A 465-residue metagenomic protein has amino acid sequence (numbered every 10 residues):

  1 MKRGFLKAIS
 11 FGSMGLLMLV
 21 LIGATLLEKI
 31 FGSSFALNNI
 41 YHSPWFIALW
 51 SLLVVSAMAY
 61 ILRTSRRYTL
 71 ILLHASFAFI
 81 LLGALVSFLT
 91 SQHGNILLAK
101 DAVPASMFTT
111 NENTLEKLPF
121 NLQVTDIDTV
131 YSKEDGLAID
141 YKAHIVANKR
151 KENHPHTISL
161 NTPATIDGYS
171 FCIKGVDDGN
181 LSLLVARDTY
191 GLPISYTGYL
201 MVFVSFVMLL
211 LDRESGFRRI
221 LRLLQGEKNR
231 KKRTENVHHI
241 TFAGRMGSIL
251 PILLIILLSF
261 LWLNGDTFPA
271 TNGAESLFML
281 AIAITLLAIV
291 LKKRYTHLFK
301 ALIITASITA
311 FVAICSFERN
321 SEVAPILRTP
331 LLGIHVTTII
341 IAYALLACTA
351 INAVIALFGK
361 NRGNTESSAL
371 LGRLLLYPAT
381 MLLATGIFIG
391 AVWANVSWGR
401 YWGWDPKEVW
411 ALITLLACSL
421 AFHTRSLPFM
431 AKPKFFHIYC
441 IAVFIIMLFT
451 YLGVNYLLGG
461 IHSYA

Functional and structural regions predicted by a protein language model:
M1-A465: Solvent-exposed, non-transmembrane regions of integral membrane proteins
